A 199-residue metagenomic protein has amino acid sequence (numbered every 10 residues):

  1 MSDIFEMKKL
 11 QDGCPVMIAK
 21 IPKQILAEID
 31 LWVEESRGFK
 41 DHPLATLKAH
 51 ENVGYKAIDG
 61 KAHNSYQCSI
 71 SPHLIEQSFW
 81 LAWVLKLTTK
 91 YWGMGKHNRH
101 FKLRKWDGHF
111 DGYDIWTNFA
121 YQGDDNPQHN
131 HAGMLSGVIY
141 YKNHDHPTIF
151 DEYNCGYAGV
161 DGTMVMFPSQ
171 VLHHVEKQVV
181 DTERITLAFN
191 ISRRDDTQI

Functional and structural regions predicted by a protein language model:
M1, Q198-I199: C-terminal end-of-chain micro-motif
M1-K105, D125: Non-heme Fe(II)/2-oxoglutarate
H97-T197: Catalytic core of non-heme Fe(II) oxygenases with the double-stranded beta-helix
